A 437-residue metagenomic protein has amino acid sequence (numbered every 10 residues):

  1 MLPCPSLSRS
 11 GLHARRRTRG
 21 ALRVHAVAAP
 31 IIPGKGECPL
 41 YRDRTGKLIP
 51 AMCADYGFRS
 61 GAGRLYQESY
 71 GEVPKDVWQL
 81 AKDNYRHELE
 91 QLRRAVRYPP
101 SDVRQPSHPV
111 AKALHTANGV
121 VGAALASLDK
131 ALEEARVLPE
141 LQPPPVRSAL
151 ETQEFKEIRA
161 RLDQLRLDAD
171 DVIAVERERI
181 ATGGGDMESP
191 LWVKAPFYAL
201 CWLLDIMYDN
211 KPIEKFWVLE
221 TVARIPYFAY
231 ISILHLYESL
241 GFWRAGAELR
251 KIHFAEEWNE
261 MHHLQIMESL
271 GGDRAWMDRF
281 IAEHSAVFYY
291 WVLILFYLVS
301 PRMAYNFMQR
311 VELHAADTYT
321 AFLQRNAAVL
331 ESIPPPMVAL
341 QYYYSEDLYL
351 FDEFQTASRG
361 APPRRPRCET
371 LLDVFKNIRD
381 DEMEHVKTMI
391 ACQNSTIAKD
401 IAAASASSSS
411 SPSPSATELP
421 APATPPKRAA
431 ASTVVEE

Functional and structural regions predicted by a protein language model:
M1-L22, A26-P30: N-terminal chloroplast transit peptides
V27-E437: Non-heme di-metal
